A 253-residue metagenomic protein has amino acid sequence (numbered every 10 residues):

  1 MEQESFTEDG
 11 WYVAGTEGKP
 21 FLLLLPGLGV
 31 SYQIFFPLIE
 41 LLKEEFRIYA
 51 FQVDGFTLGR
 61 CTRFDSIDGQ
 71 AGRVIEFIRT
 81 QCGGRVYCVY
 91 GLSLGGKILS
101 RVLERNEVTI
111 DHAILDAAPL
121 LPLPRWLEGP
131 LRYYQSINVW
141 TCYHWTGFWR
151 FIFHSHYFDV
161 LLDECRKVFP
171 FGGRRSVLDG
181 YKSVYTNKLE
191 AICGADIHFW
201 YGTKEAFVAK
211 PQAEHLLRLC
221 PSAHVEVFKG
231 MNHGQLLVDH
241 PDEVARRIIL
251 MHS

Functional and structural regions predicted by a protein language model:
D9-R60: Conserved HGGG/HGGXW glycine-rich cap/lid loop of the alpha/beta-hydrolase fold
Y49-Y90: Active-site loop/oxyanion-hole signature of alpha/beta-hydrolase fold enzymes
E104, I110-W140: Flexible "cap/lid" loop of the alpha/beta hydrolase fold
R125, T141-A191: Conserved alpha/beta-hydrolase catalytic His-Asp/Glu region
C193, F199-Y201, E205: Short beta-strand/loop motif that positions the catalytic acidic residue of the alpha/beta-hydrolase fold
A195, A209-R218: Short alpha-helix in the alpha/beta-hydrolase fold that links the catalytic acid
K204-V208, G234: Acidic catalytic loop of the alpha/beta-hydrolase fold
M231-P241: Catalytic histidine-centered segment of alpha/beta-hydrolase-like enzymes
